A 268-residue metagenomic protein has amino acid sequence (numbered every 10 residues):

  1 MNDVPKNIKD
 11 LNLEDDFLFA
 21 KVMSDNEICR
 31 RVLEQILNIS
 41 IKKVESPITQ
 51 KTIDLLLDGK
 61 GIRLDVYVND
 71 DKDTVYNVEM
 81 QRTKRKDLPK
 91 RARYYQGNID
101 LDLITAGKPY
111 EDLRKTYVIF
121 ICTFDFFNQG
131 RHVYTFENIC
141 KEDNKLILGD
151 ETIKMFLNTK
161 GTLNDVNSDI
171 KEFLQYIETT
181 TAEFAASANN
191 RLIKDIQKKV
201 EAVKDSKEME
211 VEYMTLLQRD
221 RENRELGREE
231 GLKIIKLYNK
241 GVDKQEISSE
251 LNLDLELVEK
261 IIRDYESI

Functional and structural regions predicted by a protein language model:
M1-I153, L163, E222: Accessory alpha/beta interaction modules
N2-K9, F17, Y67, D71 (+3 more regions): Short, charged alpha-helical interaction segments and adjacent helix-coil junctions
E142, G149-T180, S187: Upstream accessory/linker segments immediately N-terminal to the RecA-like ATPase cores of bacterial MutS and a subset
